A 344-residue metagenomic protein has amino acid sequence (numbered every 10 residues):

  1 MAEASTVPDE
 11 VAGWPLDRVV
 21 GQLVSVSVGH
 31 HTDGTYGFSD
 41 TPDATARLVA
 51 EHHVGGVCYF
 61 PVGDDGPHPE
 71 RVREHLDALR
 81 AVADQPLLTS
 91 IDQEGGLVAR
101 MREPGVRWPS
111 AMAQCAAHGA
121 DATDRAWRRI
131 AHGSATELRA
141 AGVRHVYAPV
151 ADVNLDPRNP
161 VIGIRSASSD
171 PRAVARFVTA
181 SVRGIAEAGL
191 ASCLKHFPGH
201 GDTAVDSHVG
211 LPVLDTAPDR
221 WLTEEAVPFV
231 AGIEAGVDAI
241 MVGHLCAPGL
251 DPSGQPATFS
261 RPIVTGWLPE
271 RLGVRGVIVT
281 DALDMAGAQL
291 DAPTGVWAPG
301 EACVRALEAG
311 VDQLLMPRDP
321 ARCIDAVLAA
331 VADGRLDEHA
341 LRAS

Functional and structural regions predicted by a protein language model:
M1-G105: N-terminal hydrophobic targeting/anchoring segments and the immediately downstream early-domain regions of hydrolases
D17, L48-E51, A140, E234 (+2 more regions): Alpha-helix termination/capping residues and helix-transition junctions
V20-V28, G55-Y59, L87-Q93, H145-P149 (+4 more regions): Hydrophobic faces of well-ordered beta-strands that scaffold small-molecule active sites in alpha/beta enzyme cores
D33-Y36, T41, D65-V82, L87 (+3 more regions): Second-shell residues forming the walls of enzyme active-site clefts
L79-P109, W127-N154, V174-P198: Glycine-rich, aromatic-flanked loop segments that form ligand/cofactor-binding clefts across common enzyme folds
G105-T123, S166-S168: A charged helix-plus-loop insertion that forms the helical arch/lid used to bind and gate nucleic-acid substrates
G119-V143, E225, E301-A302, A306: Alpha-helical scaffold segments that flank or form the walls of functional sites
